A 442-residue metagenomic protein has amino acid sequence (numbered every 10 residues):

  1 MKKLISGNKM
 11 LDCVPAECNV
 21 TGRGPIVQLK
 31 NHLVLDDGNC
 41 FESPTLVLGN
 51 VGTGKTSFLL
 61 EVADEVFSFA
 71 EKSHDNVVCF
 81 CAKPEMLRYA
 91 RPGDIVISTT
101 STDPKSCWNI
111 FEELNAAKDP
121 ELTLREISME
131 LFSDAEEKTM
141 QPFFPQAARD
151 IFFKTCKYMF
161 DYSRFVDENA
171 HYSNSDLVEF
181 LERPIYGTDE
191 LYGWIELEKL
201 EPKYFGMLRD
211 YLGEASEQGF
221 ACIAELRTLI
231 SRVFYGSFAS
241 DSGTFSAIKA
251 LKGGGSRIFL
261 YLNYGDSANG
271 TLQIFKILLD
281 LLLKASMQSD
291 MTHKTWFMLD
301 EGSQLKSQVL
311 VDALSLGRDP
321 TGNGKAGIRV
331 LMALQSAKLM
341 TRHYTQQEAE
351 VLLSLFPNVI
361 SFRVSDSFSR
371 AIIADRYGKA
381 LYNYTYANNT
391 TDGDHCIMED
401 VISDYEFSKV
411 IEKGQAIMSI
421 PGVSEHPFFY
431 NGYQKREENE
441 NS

Functional and structural regions predicted by a protein language model:
K2-I328, I402-S442: P-loop NTPase motor domains
L314-K325, R329-P421: Conserved ATP-driven motor cores of ASCE-family P-loop NTPases powering translocation/secretion/packaging/pilus
